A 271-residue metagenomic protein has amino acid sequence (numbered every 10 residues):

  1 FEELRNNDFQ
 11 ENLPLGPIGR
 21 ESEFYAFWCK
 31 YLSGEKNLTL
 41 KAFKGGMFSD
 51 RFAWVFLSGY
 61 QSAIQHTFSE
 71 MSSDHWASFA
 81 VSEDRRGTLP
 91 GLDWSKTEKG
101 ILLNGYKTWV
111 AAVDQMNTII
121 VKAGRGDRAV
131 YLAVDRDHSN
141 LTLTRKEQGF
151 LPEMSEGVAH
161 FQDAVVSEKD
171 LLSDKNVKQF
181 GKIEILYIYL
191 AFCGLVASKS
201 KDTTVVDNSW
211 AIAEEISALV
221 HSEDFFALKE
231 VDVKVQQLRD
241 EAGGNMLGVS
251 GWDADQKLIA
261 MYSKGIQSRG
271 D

Functional and structural regions predicted by a protein language model:
F1-A42, G105, L186-D271: Alpha-helical interface subdomain recognition
F1-Q115: Glycine-rich flavin
I64, F161, V196: Alpha-helical metal-binding/catalytic segments enriched in His/Glu/Asp
L89-G91, R128-Y131, E156: Short, mixed charged/polar active-site loops that provide acid/base catalysis or chelate metal/phosphate cofactors
N104-D137: DPxDG-like acidic metal-binding loop motif
A111-V113, T142-L143, E168-D170: Short helix/loop capping segments that flank catalytic or ligand/cofactor-binding pockets
S139-V165, D174: Flexible, small-/acidic-enriched active-site or ligand-binding loops
H160-L190, S200-D207: A glycine-rich, basic-preceded beta-loop-alpha segment at the flavin cofactor/substrate interface of flavin-utilizing
